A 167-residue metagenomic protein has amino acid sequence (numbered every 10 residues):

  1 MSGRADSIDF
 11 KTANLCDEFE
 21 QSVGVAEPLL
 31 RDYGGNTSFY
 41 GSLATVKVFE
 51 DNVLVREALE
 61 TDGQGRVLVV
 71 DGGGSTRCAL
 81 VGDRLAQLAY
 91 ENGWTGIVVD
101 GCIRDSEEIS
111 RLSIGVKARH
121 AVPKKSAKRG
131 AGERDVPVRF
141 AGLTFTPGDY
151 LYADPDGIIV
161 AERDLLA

Functional and structural regions predicted by a protein language model:
S2-P147, D164-A167: Feature captures the catalytic cores and cofactor-binding loops of soluble hydro-lyases/lyases that act on carboxylate
L85, D156-G157: A generic "binding-loop/recognition-motif" signal
T144, G157-I159: Short, charged beta-turn/beta-strand-edge "cap" motif at the junction between a beta-strand and an adjacent loop
